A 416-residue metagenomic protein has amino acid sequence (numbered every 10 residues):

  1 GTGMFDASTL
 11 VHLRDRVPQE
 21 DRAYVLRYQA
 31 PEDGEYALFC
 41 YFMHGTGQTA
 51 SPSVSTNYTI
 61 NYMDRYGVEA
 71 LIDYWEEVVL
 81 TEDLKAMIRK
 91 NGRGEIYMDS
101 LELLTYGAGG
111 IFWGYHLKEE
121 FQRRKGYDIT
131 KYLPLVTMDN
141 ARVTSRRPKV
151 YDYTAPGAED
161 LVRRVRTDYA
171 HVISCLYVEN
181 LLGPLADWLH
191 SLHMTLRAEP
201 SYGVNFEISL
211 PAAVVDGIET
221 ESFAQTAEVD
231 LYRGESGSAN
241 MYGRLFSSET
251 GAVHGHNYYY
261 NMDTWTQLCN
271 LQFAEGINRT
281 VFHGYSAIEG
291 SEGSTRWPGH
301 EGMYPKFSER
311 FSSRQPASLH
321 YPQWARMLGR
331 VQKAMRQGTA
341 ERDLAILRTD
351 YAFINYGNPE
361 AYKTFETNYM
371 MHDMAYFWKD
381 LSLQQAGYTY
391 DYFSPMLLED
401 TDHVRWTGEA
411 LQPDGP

Functional and structural regions predicted by a protein language model:
G1-R93: Mature N-terminal, pre-catalytic/accessory segment of carbohydrate-active enzymes
E82-E95, S100-I218, F223-P416: Carbohydrate-binding surfaces of carbohydrate-active enzymes
